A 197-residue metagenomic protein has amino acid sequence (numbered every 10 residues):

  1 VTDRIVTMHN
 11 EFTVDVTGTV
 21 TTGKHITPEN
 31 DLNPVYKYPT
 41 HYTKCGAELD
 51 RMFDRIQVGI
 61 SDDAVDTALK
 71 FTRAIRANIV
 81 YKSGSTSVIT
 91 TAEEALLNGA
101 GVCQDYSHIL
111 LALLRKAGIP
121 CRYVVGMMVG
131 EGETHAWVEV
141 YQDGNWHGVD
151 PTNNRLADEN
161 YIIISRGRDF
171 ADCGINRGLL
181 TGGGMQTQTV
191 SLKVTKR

Functional and structural regions predicted by a protein language model:
V1-G23: Intrinsically disordered, low-complexity N-terminal segments that are enriched in acidic
D3, V16, V149, I164 (+1 more regions): Generic structural hydrophobic/aromatic packing signal, biased to beta-strands
M8, M52, M127-M128, M185: Detector for methionine-enriched segments
N10, N30-N33, N78, N98 (+4 more regions): Detector for Asparagine
E11, E29, E48, E93-E94 (+3 more regions): Glutamate identity and glutamate-enriched acidic tracts
V14-D15, K24, E29-G101, I109 (+2 more regions): Secondary-structure boundary elements
R73, D105-G184: Hydrophobic/aromatic-rich core segments of domains that either
